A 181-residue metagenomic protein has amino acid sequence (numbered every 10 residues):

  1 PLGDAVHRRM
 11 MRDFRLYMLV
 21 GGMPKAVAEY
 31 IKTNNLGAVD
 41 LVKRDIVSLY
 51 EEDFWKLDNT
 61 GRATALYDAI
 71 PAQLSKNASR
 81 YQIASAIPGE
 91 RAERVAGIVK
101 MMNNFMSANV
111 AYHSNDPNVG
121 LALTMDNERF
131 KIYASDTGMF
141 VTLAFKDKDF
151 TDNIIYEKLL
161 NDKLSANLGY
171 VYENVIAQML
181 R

Functional and structural regions predicted by a protein language model:
P1-G22: Amphipathic alpha-helical segments of the small helical/lid subdomains adjacent to P-loop NTPase cores
L16, M23, V27-R181: Accessory nucleic acid-recognition modules appended to NTPase machines
